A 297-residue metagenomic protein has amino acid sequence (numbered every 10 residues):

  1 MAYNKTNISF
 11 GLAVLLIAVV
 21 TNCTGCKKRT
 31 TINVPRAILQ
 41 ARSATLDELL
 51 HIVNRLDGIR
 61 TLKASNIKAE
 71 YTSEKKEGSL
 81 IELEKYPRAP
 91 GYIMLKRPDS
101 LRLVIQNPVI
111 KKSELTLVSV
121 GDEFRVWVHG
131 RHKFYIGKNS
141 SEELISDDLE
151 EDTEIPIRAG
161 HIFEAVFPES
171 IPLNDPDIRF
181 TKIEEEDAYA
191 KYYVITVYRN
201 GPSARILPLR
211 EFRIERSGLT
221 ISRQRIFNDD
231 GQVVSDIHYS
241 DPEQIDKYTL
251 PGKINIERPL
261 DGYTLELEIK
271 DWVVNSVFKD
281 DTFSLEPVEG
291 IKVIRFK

Functional and structural regions predicted by a protein language model:
M1-C26: Sec-dependent bacterial lipoprotein signal peptides
G25-P87, S100, E150, P156 (+1 more regions): N-terminal leader/targeting segments and the immediate start of mature chains
C26-K28, I171, P176-G290, I294-F296: Gly/Pro-enriched, hydrophobic low-complexity segments that function as extracytoplasmic propeptides/linkers
L50-N54, P90-L95, L117, I237-Q244: Extended lipid/amphipathic-ligand handling interfaces
L62-N66, Y86-R88, P98, I105 (+5 more regions): Extended beta-sheet lipid-handling architectures
A64, L103-V104, F124, I162 (+3 more regions): Buried hydrophobic packing residues in well-ordered domains
I67-E74, P108-I110, H129, I183 (+3 more regions): Hydrophobic lipid-interacting interfaces of membrane-associated proteins
P98-H161: An acidic-aromatic
